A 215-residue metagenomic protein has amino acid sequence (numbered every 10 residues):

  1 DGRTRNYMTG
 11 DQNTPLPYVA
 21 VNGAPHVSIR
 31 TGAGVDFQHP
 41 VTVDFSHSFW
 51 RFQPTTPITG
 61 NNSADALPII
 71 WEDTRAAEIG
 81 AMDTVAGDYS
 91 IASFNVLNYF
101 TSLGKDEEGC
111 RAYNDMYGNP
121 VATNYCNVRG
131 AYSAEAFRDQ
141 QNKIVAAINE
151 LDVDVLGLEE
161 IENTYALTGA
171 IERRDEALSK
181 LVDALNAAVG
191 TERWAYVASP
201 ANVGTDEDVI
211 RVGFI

Functional and structural regions predicted by a protein language model:
D1-Y125, Q141-N142: Extended non-catalytic accessory segments flanking core domains
S63, V128-R129, A187-A188: N-terminal start-of-chain detector that recognizes signal peptides and the immediate post-cleavage beginning
N124-E135: Acidic/glycine-enriched edge-of-secondary-structure segments
S133-I215: Active-site surface patch of divalent metal-dependent phosphodiester/phosphate bond hydrolases
